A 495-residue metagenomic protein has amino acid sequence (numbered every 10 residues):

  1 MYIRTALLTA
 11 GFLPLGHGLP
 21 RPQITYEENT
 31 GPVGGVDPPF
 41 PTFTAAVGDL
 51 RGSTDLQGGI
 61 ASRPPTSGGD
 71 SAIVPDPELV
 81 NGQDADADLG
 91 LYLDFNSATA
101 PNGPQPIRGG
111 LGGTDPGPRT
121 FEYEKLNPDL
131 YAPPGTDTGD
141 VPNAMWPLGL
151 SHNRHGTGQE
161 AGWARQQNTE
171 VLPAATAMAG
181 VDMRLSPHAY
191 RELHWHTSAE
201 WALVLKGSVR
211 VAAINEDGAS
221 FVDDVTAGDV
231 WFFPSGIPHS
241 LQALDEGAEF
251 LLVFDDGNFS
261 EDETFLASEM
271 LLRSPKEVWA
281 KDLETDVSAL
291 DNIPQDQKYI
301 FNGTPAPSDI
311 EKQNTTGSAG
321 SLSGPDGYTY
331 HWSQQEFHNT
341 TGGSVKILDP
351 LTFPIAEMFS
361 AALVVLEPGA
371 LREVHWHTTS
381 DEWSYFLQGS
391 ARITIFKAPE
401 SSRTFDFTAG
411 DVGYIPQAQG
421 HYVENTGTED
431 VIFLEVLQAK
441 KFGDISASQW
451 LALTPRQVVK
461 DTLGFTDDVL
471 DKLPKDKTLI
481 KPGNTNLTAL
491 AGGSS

Functional and structural regions predicted by a protein language model:
M1-P22: Fungal secretory targeting signals
L19-A177, K281-L363, E373, G464-S495: A short, N-terminal "cap"/entry segment at the start of jelly-roll beta-barrel domains of the cupin/DSBH fold
L19-Q23, D224-A227, F232-A267, D381 (+2 more regions): Ligand-binding loop in jelly-roll beta-barrel domains
A175, L185, N215-G236, L366 (+2 more regions): Short acidic-glycine-tyrosine-enriched beta hairpin
P187-Y190, W195-D217, F259, P368-L371 (+2 more regions): Glycine- and acidic-residue-biased ligand/ion/polar-headgroup-sensing regions
L193-W195, A212-I214, F221-V222, A243 (+7 more regions): Intrinsically disordered, low-complexity regions enriched in proline, serine, glycine and charged residues
G247-P307, D430-T485: Active-site-adjacent segment of 2-oxoglutarate/Fe(II) JmjC oxygenases
